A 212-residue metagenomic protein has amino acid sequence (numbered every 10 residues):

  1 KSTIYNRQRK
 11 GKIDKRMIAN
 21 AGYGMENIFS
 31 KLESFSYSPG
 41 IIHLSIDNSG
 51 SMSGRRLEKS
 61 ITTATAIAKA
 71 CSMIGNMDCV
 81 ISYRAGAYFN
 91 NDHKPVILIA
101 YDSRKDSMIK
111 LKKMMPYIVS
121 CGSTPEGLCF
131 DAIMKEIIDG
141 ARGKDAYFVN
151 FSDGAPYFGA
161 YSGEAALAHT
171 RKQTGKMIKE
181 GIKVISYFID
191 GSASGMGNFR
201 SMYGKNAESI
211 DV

Functional and structural regions predicted by a protein language model:
K1-V212: Acidic, glycine-rich A-domain
